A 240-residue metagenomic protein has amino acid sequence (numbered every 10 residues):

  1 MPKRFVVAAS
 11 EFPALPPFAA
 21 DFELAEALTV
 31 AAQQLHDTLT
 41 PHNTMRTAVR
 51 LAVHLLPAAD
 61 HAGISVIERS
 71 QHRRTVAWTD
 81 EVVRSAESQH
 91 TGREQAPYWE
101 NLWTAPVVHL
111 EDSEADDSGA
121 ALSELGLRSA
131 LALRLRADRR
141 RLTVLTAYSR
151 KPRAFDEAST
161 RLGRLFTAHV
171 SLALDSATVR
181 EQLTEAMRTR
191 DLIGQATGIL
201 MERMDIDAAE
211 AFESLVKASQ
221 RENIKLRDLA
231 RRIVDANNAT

Functional and structural regions predicted by a protein language model:
P2-P13, T160, R164-S171: Allosteric cytosolic regulatory segments
P2-R4, P17-T75, A86-S88, E222-K225 (+2 more regions): Helix-loop-beta substructure at the N-terminus of cytosolic sensory domains that couple signal/ligand detection
A19-E23, V30, T40, A168-R188 (+1 more regions): Signal-transducing alpha-helical linker
V66-I67, T75, V83-S123: Regulatory sensory and allosteric helical modules in signal-transduction proteins and certain transcription factors
S129-R136: Short hydrophobic beta-strand micro-motif common in sensory/regulatory domains
V144-A154, A158-R161: Short beta-strand-to-loop transition segments that serve as allosteric relay/switch motifs in sensory/regulatory domains
T178-T240: Signal-transducing coiled-coil/dimerization helices and immediately adjacent hinge/linker segments that couple sensory
